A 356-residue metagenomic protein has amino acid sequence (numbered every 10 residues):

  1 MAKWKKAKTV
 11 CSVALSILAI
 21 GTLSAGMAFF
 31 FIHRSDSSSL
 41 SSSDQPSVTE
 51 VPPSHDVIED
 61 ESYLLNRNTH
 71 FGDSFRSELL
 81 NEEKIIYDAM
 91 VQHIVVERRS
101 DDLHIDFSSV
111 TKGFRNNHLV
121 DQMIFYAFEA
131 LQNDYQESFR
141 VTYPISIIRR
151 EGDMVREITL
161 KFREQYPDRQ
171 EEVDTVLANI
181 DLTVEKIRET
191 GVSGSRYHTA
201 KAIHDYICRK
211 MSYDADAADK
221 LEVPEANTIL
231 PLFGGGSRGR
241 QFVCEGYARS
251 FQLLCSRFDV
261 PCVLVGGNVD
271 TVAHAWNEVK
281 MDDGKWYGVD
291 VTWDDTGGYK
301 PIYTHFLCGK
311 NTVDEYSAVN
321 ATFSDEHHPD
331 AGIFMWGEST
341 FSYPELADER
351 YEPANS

Functional and structural regions predicted by a protein language model:
A2-S195, A318-S356: N-terminal accessory/pre-domain segments preceding catalytic cores
H118, L232-Y247: A short, highly charged nucleic-acid-interacting micro-segment common to nuclease and nuclease-linked defense proteins
R156-F162, R240-Q241, K285-V291: Short, well-ordered strand-loop elements centered on a beta-strand within folded domains, enriched for acidic residues
P167, R209-D214, A218, N268-V272 (+1 more regions): Solvent-exposed loop/turn segments at secondary-structure junctions within structured extracellular/periplasmic domains
D168-G236: Secondary-structure boundary elements
R196-T199, V243, Y247, F251: Hydrophobic (often cysteine-bearing) scaffold residues that line and stabilize catalytic clefts of nucleotide/cofactor
A218, E222-A226, Q241, C262-V272: Catalytic cysteine-centered active-site loop
G246-E315: Hydrophobic/aromatic-rich core segments of domains that either
